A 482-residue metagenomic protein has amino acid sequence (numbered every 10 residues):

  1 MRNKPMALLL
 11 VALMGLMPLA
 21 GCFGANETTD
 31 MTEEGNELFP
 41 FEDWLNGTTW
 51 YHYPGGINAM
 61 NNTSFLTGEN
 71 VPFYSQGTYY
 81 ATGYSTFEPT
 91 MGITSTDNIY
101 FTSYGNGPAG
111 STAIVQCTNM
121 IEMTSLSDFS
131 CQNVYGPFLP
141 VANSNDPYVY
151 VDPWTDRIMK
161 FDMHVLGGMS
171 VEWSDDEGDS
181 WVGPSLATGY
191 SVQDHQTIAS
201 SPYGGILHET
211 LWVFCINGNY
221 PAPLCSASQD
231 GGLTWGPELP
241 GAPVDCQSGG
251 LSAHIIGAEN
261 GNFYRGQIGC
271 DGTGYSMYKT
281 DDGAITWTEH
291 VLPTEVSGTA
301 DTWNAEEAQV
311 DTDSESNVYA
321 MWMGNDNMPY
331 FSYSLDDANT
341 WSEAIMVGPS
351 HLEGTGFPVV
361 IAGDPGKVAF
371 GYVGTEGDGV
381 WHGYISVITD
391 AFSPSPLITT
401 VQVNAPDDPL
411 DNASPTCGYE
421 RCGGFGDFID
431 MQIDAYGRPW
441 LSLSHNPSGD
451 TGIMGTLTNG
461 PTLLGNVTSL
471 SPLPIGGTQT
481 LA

Functional and structural regions predicted by a protein language model:
M1-F41, T480-A482: Secretory targeting signatures
T32-A482: Extracellular, repeat-based ectodomains that mediate carbohydrate processing or recognition
